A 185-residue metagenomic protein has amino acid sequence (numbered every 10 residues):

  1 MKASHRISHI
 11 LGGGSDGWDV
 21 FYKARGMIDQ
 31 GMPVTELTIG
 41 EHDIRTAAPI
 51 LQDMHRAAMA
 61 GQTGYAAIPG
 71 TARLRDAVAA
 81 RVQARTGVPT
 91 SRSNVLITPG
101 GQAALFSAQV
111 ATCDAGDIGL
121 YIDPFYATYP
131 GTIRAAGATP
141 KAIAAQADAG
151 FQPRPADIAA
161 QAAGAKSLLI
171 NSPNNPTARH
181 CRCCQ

Functional and structural regions predicted by a protein language model:
S4-G100, S107: N-terminal small-domain helix-loop-helix segment of the aminotransferase-like
K23, A108, D157-Q161: CheY-like receiver
G40-H42, Q102, S172-P176: Short glycine-rich anion-binding loops that position phosphate/pyrophosphate groups of nucleotides and phosphorylated
R45-A47, L105, Y129-P130, T177-A178: Glycine/Thr-rich phosphate-binding loops of Rossmann-like dinucleotide-binding domains
A111-I133: Conserved PLP-anchoring active-site segment centered on the Schiff-base-forming lysine
A135-P140: A short helix-loop-beta submotif of the ANL/AMP-binding
K141, A145-Q185: Active-site phosphate-binding strand-loop segment of PLP-dependent enzymes
